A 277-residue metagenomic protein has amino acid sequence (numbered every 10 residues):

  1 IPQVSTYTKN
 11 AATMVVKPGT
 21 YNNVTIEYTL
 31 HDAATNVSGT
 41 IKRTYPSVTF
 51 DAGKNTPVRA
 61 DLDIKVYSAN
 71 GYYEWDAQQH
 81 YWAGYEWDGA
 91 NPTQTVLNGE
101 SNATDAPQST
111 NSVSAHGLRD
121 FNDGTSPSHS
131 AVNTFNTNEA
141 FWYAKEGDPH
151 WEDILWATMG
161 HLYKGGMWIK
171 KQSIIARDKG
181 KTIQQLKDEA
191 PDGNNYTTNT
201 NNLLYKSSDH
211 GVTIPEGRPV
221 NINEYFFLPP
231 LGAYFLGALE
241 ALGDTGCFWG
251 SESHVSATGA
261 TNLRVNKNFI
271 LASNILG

Functional and structural regions predicted by a protein language model:
I1-V48, R119-V132, Y143: Tryptophan-paired
K9-A11, Y21-N23, N55, N223 (+2 more regions): Active-site lining segments that contact anionic ligands and/or coordinate catalytic metals
V16-P18, S47-F50, Y72, G217-P219 (+1 more regions): A general structural signal for short secondary-structure junctions and capping/turn motifs
L30, L62, S253: A broadly conserved detector of short glycine/acidic/proline-rich loop/turn motifs that flank catalytic sites and bind
T40-V66: Extracellular beta-sheet/turn segments enriched in Thr/Pro/Gly and aliphatic residues
T56-D120: GGW-centered surface loops in extracellular recognition modules
Q94-N138, Y143-G147, W151-E152, W156-M159 (+1 more regions): Intrinsically disordered, low-complexity segments
M159, Y163-G277: C-terminal, surface-exposed recognition/capping segments
